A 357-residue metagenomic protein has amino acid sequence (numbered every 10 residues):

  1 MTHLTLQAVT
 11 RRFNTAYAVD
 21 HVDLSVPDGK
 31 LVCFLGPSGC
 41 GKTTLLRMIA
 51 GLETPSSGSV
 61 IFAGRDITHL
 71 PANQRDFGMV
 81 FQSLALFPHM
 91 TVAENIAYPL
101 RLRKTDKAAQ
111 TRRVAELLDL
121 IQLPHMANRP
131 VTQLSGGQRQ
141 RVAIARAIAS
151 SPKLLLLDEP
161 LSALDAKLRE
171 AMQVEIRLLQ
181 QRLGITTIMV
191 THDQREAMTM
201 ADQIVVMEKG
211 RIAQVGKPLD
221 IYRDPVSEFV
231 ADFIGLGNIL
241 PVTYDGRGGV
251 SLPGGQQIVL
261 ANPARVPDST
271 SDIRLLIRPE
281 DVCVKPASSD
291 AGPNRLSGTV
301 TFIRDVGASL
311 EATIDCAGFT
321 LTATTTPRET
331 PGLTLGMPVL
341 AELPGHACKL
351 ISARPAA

Functional and structural regions predicted by a protein language model:
L31, L70-F229: ABC ATPase nucleotide-binding domains
L35-P37: The feature captures the beta-strand-to-loop junction immediately N-terminal to the Walker
T43-L46, V142: ABC ATPase nucleotide-binding domain helices that frame the ATP-binding cleft
A50: Helix-to-loop junction immediately C-terminal to a conserved catalytic motif
G58-D66: Conserved ABC transporter NBD signature motif
G254-I303, T330-A357: Glycine/charge-rich catalytic "coupling/switch" loops of P-loop NTPases
